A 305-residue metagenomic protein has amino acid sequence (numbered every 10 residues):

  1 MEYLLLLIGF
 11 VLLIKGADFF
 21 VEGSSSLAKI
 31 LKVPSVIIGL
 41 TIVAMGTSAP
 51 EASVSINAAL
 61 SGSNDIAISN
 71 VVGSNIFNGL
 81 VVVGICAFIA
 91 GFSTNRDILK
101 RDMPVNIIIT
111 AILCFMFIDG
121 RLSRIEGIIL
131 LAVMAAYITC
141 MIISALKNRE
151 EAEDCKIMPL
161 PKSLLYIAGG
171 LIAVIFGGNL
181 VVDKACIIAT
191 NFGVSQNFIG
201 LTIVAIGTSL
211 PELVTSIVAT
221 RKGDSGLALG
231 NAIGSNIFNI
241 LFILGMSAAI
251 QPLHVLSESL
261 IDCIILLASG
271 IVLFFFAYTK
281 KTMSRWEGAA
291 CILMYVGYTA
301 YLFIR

Functional and structural regions predicted by a protein language model:
M1-R305: Hydrophobic alpha-helical segments, chiefly the membrane-spanning helices and signal/signal-anchor peptides
